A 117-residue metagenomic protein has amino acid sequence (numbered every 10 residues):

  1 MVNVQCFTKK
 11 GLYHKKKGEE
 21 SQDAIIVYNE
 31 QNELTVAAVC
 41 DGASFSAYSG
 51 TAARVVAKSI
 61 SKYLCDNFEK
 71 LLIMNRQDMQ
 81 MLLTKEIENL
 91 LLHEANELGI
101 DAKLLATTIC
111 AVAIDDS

Functional and structural regions predicted by a protein language model:
M1-S117: PP2C/PPM-type serine/threonine phosphatase catalytic domain
